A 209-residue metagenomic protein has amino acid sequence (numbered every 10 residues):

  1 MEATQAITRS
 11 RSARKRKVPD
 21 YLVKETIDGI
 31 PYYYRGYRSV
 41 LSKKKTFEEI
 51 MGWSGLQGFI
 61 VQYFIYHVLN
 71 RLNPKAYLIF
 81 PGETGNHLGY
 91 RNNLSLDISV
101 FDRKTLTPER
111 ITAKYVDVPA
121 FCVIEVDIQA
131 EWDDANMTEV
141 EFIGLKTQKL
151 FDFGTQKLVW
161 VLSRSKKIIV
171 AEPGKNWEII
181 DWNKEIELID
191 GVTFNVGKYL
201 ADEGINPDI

Functional and structural regions predicted by a protein language model:
M1-I209: Gly/Pro/Ser/Thr-rich low-complexity, intrinsically disordered segments predominantly at protein N-termini
